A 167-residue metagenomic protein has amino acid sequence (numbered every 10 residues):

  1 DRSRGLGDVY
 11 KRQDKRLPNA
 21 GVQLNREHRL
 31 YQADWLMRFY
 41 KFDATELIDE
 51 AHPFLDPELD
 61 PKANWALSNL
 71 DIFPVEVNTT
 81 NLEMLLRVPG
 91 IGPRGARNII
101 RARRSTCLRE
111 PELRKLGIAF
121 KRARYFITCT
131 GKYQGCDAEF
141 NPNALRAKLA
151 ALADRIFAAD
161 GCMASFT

Functional and structural regions predicted by a protein language model:
D1-Y10: Single conserved hydrophobic/aromatic residue that forms the stacking wall/gate of nucleotide- or nucleobase-binding
D8, R16, G21-L70: Long, low-complexity intrinsically disordered regulatory regions enriched in P/S/T/G and acidic residues that serve as
F54-M84, E110-T167: C-terminal extensions
A102-R103: Residue-level signature of tetratricopeptide-repeat
